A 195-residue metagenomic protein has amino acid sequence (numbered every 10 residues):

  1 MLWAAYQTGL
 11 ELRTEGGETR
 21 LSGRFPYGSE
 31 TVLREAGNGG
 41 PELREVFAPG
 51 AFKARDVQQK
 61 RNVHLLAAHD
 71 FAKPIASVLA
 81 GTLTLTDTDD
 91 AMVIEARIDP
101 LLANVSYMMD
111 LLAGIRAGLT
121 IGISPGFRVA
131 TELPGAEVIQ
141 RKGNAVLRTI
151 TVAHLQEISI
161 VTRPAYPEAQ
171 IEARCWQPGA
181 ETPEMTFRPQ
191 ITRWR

Functional and structural regions predicted by a protein language model:
M1-P183: Signature of dsDNA virion morphogenesis modules
P178-R195: Terminal short linear interaction segments
